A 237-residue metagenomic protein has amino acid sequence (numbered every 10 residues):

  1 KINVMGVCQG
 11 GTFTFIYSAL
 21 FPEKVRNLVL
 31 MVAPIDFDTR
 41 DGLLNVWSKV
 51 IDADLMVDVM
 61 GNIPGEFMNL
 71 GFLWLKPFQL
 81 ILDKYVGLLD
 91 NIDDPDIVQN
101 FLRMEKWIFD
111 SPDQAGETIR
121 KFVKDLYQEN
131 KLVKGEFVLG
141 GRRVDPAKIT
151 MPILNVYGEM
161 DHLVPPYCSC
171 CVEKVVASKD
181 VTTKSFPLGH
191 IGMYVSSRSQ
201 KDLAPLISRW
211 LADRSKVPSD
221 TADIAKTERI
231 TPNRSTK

Functional and structural regions predicted by a protein language model:
V4-G6, M31, V156: Short beta-strand immediately N-terminal to the catalytic nucleophile in serine-hydrolase-like folds
M5-G10, T14: Gly/Ala-rich beta-loop-alpha elbow adjacent to hydrolase catalytic centers
F13-E117: Alpha/beta-hydrolase-fold enzymes
L126-D145: Active-site nucleophile elbow and catalytic-triad environment of alpha/beta-hydrolase enzymes
N130, E159-V164: Acidic catalytic loop of the alpha/beta-hydrolase fold
I149, N155-Y157, D161: Short beta-strand/loop motif that positions the catalytic acidic residue of the alpha/beta-hydrolase fold
M151, P165-K174: Short alpha-helix in the alpha/beta-hydrolase fold that links the catalytic acid
T183, P187-D202: Catalytic histidine-centered segment of alpha/beta-hydrolase-like enzymes
